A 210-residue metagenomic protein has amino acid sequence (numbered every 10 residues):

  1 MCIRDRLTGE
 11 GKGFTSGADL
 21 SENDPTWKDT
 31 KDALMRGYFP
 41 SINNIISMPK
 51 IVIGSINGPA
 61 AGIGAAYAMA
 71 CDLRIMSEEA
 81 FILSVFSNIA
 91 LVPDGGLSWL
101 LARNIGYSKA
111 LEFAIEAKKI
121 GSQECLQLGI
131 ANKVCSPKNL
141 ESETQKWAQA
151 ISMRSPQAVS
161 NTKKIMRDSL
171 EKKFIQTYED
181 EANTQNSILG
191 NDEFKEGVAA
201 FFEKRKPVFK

Functional and structural regions predicted by a protein language model:
M1-I3: Short, small-residue-biased leader/transition segments that mark boundaries at the very start of proteins
D5-L7, I53: Conserved hydrophobic packing residues within short motifs/helices of P-loop NTPase cores of ABC-family ATPases
T8-N44, A60, A90, K173: Glycine- (often His-adjacent) and acidic-residue-rich active-site loop that binds/positions the CoA thioester
S16, N43-Q157, N183, G190-A199 (+1 more regions): Crotonase-fold acyl-CoA enzyme core
M166-K172: Short, charged, surface-exposed hinge/linker loops at domain edges that act as mobile lids or interdomain connectors
K206-K210: Short C-terminal tail/terminal secondary-structure segment of NAD(P)H-dependent dehydrogenase/reductase domains
